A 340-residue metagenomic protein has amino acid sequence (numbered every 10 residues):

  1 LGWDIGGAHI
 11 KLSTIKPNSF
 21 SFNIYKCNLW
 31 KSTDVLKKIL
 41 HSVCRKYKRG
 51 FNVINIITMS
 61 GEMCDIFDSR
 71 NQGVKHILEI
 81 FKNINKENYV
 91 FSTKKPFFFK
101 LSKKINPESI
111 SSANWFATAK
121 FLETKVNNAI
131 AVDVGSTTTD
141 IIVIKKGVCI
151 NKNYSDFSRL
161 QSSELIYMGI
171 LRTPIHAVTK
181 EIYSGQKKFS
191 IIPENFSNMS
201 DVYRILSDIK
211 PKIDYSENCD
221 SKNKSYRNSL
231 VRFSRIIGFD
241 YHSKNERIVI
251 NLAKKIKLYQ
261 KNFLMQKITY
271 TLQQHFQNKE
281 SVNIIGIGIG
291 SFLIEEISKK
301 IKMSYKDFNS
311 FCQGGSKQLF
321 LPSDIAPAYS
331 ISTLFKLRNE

Functional and structural regions predicted by a protein language model:
L1-V132, I142-E340: Nucleotide/phosphate-binding catalytic cleft detector across ATP-hydrolyzing and phosphate-transferring enzymes
G135: Aspartyl protease active-site motif detector
T139: Glycine-rich GHKL/ HATPase_c ATP-binding element in histidine kinases
